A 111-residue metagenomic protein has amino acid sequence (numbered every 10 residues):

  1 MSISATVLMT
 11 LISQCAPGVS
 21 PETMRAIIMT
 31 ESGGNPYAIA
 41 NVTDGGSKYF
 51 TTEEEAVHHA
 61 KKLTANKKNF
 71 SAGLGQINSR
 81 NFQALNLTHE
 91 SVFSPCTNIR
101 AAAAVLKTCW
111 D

Functional and structural regions predicted by a protein language model:
S2-D111: Catalytic glycan-binding domains that act on GlcNAc-containing polysaccharides
